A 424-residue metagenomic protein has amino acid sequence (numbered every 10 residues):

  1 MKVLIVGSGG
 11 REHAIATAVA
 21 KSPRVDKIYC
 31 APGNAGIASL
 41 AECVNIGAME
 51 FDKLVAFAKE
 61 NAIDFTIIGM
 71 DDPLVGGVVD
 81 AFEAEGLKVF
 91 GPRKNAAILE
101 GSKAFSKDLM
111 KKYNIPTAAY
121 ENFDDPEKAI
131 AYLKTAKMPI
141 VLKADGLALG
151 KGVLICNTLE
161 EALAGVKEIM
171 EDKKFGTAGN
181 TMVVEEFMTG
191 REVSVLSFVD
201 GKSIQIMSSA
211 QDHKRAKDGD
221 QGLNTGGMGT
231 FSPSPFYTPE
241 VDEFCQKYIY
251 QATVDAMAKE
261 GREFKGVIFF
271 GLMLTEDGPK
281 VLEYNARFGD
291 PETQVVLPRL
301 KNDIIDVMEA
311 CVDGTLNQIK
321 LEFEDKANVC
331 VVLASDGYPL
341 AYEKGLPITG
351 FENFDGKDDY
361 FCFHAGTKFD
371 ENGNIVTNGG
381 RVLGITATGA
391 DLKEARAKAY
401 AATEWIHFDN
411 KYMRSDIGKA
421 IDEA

Functional and structural regions predicted by a protein language model:
M1-K94: ATP-binding N-terminal substructure of ATP-dependent carboxylate-amine bond-forming enzymes
A20-K21, G36-A38, E60, F90 (+13 more regions): Solvent-exposed alpha-helices and their adjacent loops that cap or buttress functional pockets in soluble metabolic
C43-M49, E121-D125, C156: Short acidic-hydrophobic, aromatic-tinged amphipathic segments that line or gate anion-handling sites
F90-G152: A conserved helix-loop-beta module that forms one wall/lid of the active-site cleft in ATP-utilizing catalytic domains
G152, C156-T293: Internal nucleotide-binding/catalytic subdomain
C245-I268, N285-D359, D370: Active-site "cap" helix and flanking loop/linker of ATP-utilizing ligase/carboxylase catalytic domains
T367-N372, V376-A424: Generic C-terminus detector
